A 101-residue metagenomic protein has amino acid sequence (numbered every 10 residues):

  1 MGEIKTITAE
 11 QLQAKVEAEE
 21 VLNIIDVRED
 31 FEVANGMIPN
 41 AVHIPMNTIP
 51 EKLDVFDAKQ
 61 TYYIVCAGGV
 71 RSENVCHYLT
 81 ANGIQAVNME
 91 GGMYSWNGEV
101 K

Functional and structural regions predicted by a protein language model:
M1-L22, E29-T61, V70-K101: Rhodanese-like catalytic fold shared by cysteine-dependent sulfurtransferases and DSP/PTP-type phosphatases
V65: Short, surface-exposed ligand- or partner-binding patches at beta-edge/loop junctions that are enriched in aromatics
